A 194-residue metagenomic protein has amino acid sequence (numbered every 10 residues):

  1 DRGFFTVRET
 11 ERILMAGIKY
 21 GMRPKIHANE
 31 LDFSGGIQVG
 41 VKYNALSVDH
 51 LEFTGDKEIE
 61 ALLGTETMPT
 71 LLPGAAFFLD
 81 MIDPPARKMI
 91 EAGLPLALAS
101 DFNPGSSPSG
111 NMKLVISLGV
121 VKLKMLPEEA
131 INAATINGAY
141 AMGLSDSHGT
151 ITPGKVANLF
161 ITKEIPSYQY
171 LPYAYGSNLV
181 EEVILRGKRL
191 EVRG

Functional and structural regions predicted by a protein language model:
D1-S34: Metal-coordinating catalytic core of metallo-dependent amide/deamination hydrolases
R2, G74-F77, N103-P104, P166-S167 (+1 more regions): Short, glycine-/Ser/Thr-/acidic-enriched flexible segments
T6, T54-G55, L126, K163-Y168: General structural signal for secondary-structure boundaries
R23, F33-S147, Y175: Active-site-adjacent C-terminal substructures of enzyme catalytic domains
N29, D49, D101, N158 (+1 more regions): Acidic active-site catalytic centers that drive phospho-/nucleotidyl reactions and related ester hydrolyses
I136, V156-G194: C-terminal cap of metal-dependent C-N hydrolases
